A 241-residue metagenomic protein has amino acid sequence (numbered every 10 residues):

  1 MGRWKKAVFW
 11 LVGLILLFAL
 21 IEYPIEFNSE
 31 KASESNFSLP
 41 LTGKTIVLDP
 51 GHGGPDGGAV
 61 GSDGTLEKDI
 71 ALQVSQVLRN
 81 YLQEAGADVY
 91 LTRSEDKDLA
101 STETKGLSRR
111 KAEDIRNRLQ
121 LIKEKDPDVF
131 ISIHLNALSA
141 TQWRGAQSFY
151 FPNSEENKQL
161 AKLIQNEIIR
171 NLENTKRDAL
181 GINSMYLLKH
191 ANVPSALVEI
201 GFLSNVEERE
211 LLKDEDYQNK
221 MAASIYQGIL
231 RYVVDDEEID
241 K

Functional and structural regions predicted by a protein language model:
M1-K241: Catalytic-site microenvironment of enzymes that process N-acetyl-hexosamine-containing cell-wall polysaccharides
